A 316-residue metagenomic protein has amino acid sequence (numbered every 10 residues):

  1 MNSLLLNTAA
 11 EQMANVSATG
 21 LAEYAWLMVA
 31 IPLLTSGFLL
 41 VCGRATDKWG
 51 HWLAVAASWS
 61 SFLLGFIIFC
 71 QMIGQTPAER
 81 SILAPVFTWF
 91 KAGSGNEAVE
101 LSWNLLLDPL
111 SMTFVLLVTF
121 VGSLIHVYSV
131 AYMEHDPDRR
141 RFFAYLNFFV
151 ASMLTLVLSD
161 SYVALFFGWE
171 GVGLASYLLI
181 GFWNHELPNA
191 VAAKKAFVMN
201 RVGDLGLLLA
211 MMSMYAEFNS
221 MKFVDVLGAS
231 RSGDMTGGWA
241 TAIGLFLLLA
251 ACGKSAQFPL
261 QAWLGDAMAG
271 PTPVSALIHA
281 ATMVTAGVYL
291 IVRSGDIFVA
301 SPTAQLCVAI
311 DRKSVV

Functional and structural regions predicted by a protein language model:
M1-V316: ...captures the hydrophobic TM-helix bundle architecture rather than a specific catalytic motif, and can also fire on
